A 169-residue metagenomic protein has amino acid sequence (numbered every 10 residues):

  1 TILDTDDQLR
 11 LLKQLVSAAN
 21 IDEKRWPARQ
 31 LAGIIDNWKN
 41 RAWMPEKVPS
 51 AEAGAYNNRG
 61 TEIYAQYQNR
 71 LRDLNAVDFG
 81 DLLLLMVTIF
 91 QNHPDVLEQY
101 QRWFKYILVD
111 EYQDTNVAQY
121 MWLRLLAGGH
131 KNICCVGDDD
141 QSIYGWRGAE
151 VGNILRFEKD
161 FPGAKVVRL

Functional and structural regions predicted by a protein language model:
T1-Y106, K131, A149-N153, K159-V167: A basic/glycine-biased coupling hinge at the interface between accessory DNA-binding modules
F104-D114: Conserved P-loop NTPase "ATPase switch" module shared by AAA+ and STAND
Y112, V117-L169: Conserved RecA-like helicase ATPase core segment that couples NTP binding/hydrolysis to strand translocation
